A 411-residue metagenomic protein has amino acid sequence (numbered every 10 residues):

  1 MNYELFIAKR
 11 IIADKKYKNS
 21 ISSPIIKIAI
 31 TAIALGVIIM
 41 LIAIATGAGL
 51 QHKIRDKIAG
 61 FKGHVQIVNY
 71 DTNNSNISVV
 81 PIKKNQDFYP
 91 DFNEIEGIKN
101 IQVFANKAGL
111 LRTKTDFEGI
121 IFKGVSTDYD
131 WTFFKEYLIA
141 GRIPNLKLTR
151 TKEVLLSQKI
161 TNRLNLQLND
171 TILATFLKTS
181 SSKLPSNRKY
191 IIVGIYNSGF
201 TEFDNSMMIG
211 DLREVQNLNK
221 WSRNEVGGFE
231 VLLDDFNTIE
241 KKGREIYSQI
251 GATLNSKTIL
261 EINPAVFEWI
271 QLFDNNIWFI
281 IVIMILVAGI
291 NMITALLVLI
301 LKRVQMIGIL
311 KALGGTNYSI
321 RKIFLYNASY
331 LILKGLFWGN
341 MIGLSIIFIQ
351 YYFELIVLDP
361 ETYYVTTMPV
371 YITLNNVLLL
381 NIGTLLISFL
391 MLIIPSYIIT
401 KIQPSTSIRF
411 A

Functional and structural regions predicted by a protein language model:
N2-R10, W131-T132, K257, I349-Y363: Peri-membrane helix termini and adjoining interfacial loops of integral membrane proteins
I21-A48, Q271-G308, S329-W338, L386-L392: Hydrophobic alpha-helical transmembrane segments of multi-pass inner-membrane transport and secretion
I38, A45-I121, R142-T149, S248: Hydrophobic, regular-secondary-structure patches
A105, I120-V125, R142-R213: Hydrophobic secondary-structure segments that place a key small or acidic residue at a functional site
K178, L184-I277: Mechanotransmission and gating elements of multispan inner-membrane complexes involved in transport and envelope
L297, M306-Q350: Transmembrane alpha-helical interface segments in multi-pass membrane proteins
K322, F337-L380, I393-K401: Short helix-loop junctions at transmembrane helix boundaries
Y397-A411: Short cytosolic juxtamembrane segments of multi-pass membrane proteins
